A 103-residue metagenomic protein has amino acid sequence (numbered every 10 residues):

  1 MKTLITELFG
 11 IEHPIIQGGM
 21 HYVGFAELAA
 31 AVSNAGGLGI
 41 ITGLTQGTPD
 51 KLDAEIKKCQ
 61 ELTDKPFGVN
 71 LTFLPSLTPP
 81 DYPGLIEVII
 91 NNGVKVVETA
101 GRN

Functional and structural regions predicted by a protein language model:
M1-N103: Active-site entrance/lid segments in N-terminal catalytic domains of soluble metabolic enzymes
